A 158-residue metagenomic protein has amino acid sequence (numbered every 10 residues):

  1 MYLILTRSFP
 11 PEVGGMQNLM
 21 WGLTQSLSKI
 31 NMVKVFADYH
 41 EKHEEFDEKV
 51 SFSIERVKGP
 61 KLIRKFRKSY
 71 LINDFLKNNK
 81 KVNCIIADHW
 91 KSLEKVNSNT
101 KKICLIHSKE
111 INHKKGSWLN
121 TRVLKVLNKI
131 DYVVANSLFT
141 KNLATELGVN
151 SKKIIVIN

Functional and structural regions predicted by a protein language model:
M1-L3: Extreme N-terminal starter segment of soluble prokaryotic enzymes
T6-V13, L19-R64, T140, T145: N-terminal strand-loop element at the rim of the active site of nucleotide-sugar-dependent glycosyltransferases
E12, I63, S92-E94, K102-W118 (+1 more regions): A short, histidine- and acid-enriched strand-loop-helix "catalytic/donor-clamping" loop that lines the nucleotide-sugar
Y70-K81: Short, well-structured alpha-helical segments in soluble
I86-S92: Short His-centered aromatic/hydrophobic patch
E110, T140, N158: Short beta-strand->alpha-helix junction loop in the catalytic core of nucleotide-activated group-transfer enzymes
I130-K153: A short, active-site helix/loop in glycosyltransferases that binds the activated sugar's phosphate group
